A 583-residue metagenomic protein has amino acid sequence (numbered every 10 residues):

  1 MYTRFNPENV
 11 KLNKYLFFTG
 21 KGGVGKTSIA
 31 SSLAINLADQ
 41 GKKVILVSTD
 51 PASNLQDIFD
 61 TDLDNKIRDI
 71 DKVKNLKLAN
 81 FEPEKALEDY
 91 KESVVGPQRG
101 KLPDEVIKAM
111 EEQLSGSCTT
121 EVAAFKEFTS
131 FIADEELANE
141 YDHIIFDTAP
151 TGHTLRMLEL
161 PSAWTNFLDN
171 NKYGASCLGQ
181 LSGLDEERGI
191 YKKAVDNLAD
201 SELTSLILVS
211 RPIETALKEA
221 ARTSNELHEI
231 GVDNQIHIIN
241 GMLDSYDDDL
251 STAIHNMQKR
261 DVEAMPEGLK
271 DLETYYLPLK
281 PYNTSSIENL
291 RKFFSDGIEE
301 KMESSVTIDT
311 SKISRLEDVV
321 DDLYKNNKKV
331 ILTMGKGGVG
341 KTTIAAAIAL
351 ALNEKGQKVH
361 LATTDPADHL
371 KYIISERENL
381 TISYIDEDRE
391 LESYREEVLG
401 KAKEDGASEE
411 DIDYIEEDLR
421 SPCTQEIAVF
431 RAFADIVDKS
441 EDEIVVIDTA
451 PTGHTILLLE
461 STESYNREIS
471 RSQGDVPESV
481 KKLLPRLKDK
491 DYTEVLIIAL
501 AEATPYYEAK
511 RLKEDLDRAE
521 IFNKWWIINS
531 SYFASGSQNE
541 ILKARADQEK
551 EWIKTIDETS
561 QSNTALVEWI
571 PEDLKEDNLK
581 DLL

Functional and structural regions predicted by a protein language model:
M1-V10, D62, V195-I331, K488-T493 (+1 more regions): C-terminal lobe/tail of nucleotide-utilizing enzymes
N9-V10, L37-Q40, I70-K72, D134-N139 (+7 more regions): Conserved catalytic network of the ASCE P-loop NTPase/AAA+ motor domain
F17-F18, L33-L37, L46-P51, L55 (+13 more regions): Short, structured motif recognition centered on aromatic/hydrophobic residues
F17-F81, T148, L158-S162, L332-E392 (+1 more regions): Walker A/P-loop NTP-binding active-site region of P-loop NTPases, recognizing the glycine-rich GxxxxGKT/S
P51-N54, P83-L87, P150-H153, S162 (+9 more regions): Conserved nucleotide-binding/hydrolysis micro-motifs of P-loop NTPases
S53-S115, T119, D368-R420: P-loop NTPase motor core
G100-I213, E219-R222, G406-T504, E508-R511: Phosphate/Mg2+-binding loops and adjacent switch elements in nucleotide/diphosphate-handling enzyme cores
E121, E127-F131, V306, K312 (+3 more regions): Charge-patterned, long linear interaction tracts outside catalytic cores
